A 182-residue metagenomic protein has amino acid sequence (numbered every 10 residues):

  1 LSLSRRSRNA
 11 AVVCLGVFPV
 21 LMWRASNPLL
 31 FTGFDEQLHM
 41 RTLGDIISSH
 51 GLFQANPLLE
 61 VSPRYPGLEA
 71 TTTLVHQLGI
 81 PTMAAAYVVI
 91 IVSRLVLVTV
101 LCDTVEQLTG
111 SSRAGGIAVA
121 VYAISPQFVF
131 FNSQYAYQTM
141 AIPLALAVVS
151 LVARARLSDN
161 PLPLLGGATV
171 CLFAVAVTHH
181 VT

Functional and structural regions predicted by a protein language model:
L1-R6: Membrane-embedded, hydrophobic transmembrane alpha-helices
N9-A10, F18-L144: Active-site lumenal/periplasmic loops and adjacent helix-entry segments of GT-C-fold, multi-pass membrane
N9-V13, G115, L164-A168: Residue-level signature of transmembrane alpha-helical entry/exit and packing/kink sites in multi-pass membrane
R24-A25, D103-Q107, S150-A155, A176-H180: Short hydrophobic alpha-helical membrane-anchoring segments
A145-P163: Membrane-interface transmembrane helices that cradle and orient dolichyl/undecaprenyl
L164-H180: Membrane-interface alpha helices of multi-pass inner-membrane proteins
